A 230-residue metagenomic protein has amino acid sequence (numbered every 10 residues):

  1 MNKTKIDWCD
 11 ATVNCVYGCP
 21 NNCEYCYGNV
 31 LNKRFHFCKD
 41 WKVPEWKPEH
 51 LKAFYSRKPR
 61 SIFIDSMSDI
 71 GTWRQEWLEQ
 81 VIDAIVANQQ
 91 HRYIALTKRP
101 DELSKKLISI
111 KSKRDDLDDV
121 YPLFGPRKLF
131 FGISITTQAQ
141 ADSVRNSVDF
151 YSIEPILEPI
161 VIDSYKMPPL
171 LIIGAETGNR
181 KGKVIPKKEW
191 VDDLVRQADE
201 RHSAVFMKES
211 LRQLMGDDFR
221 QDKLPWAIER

Functional and structural regions predicted by a protein language model:
M1-L129, Q138-V144, I160-Y165: Conserved Radical SAM active-site core
M1-W8, L157, I162-R230: Auxiliary Fe-S-binding modules of radical SAM enzymes
S61-F63, R92-I94, K128-G132, V148-S152 (+2 more regions): Structural preference for beta-strand elements that scaffold enzyme active sites
M67-D69, K98-P100, S134-Q138, E154-E158 (+2 more regions): Active-site beta-loop-alpha junctions enriched in small/polar residues
I85-V86, K111, V144-S147, D193-H202: Surface-exposed amphipathic alpha-helices with a cationic face
